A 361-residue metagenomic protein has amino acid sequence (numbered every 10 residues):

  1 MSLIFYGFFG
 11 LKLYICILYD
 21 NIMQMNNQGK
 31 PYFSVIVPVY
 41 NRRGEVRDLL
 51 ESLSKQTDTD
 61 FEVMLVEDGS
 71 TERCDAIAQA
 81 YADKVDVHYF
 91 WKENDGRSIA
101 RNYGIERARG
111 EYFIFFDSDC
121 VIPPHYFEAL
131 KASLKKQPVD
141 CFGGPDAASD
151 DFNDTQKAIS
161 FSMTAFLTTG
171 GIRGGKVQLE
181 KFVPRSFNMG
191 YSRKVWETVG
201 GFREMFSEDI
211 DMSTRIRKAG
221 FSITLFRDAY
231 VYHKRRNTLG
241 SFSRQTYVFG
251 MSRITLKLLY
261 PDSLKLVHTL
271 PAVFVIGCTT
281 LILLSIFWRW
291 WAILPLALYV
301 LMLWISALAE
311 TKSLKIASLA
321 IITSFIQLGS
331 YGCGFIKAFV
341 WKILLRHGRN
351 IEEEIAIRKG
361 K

Functional and structural regions predicted by a protein language model:
P31-S34, E62, D211: Cell-envelope/extracellular polymer assembly enzymes that use nucleotide-activated donors
E51-D60: Short, acidic, metal-binding catalytic loop of nucleotide-sugar glycosyltransferases
S52, E67-A76, N94-D95, D117-P123: A conserved acidic beta->alpha catalytic loop
K92-A108, A129, L179, V183-S186: Glycine-rich, basic loop-to-helix element that forms the pyrophosphate-binding segment of sugar-nucleotide handling
F113: Short aromatic/hydrophobic "clamp" motif used to bind/position activated sugar donors
P124-K157, A229, K234: Conserved donor NDP-sugar-binding/catalytic core segment of glycosyltransferases
R203-L264: Catalytic donor/gating beta->alpha subdomain of glycosyltransferases that bind UDP-sugars
F274-L345: Membrane-embedded multi-pass helical conduit in multi-pass membrane proteins, especially envelope-biosynthetic
